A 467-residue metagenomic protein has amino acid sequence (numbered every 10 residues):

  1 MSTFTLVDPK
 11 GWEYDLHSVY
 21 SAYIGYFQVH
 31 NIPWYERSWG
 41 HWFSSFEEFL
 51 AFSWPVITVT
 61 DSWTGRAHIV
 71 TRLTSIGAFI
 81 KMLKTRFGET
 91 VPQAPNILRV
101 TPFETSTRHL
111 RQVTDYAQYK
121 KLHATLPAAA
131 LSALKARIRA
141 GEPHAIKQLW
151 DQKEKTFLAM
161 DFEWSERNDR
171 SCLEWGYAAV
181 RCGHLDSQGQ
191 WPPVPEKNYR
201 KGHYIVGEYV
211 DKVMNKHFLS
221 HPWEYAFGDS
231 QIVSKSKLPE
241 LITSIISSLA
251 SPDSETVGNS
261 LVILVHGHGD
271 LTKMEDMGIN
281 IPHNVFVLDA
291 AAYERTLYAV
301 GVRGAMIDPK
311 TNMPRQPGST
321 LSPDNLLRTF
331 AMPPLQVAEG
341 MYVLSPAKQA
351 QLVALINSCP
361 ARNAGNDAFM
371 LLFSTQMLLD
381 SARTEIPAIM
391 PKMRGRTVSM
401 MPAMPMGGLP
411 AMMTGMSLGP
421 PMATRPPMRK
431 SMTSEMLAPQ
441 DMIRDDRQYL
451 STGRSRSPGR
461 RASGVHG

Functional and structural regions predicted by a protein language model:
S2-D115, S187, P195-R200, I205-M214 (+4 more regions): Metal-dependent phosphoesterase core characteristic of DEDDh/y 3'-5' exonuclease domains
Y23, F46, F79, L83 (+6 more regions): Generic structural signal of hydrophobic/aromatic residues within well-ordered alpha-helices of folded domains
V91-G189: Entry/capping segment at the start of metal-dependent catalytic domains with acidic active-site entry clusters
W150-M160, W164-V257, I263: Glycine- and small hydrophobic-enriched segments that form the cores of compact globular domains
M413-G467: Extreme C-terminal disordered tails of eukaryotic proteins encode short linear targeting/docking signals used
